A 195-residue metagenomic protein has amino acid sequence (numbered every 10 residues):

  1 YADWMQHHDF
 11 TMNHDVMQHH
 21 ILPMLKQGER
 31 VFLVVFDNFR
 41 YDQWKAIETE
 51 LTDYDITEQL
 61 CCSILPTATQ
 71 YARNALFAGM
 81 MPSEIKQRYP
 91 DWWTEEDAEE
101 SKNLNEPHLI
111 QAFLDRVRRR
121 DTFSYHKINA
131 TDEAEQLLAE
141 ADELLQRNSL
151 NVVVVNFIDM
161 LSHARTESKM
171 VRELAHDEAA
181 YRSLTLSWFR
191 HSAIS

Functional and structural regions predicted by a protein language model:
Y1-S195: Feature captures the catalytic ectodomains and active-site-proximal regions of enzymes that hydrolyze or transfer
